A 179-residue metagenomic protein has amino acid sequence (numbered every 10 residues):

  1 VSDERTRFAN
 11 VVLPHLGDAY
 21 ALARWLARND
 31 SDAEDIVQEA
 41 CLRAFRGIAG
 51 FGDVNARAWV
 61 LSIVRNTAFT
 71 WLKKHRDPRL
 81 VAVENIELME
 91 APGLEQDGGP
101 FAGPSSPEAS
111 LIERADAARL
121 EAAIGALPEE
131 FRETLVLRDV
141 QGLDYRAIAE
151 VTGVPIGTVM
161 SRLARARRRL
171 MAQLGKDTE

Functional and structural regions predicted by a protein language model:
V1-A21, S31-E34, F45: A short, charge-rich alpha-helical start-of-domain segment used by transcription regulators
S2, T6-F8, L80-E84, R114 (+4 more regions): C-terminal edge and immediately downstream basic/flexible tail or linker adjoining helix-turn-helix-like DNA-binding
T6, M89-G125: Acidic, proline/glycine-rich intrinsically disordered inter-domain spacer in sigma factors
V11, H15, A19, A40 (+2 more regions): Residue-level preference for hydrophobic side chains embedded in well-ordered alpha helices
D35-L42, R46, V54-N66: Structural recognition of an alpha-helix C-terminal capping motif at a helix-to-coil junction
S62-E84, E113: Arg/Lys-rich amphipathic alpha helix in sigma70-family domain 2
A122-E133, L137-T158: Helix-turn-helix DNA-binding module
